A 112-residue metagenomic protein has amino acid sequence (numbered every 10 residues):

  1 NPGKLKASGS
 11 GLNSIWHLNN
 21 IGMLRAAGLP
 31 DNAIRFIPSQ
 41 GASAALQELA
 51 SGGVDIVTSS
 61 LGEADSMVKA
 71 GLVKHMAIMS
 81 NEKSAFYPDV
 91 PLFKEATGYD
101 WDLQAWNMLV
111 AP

Functional and structural regions predicted by a protein language model:
N1-P112: Conserved, function-defining micro-sites of small-solute handling proteins
